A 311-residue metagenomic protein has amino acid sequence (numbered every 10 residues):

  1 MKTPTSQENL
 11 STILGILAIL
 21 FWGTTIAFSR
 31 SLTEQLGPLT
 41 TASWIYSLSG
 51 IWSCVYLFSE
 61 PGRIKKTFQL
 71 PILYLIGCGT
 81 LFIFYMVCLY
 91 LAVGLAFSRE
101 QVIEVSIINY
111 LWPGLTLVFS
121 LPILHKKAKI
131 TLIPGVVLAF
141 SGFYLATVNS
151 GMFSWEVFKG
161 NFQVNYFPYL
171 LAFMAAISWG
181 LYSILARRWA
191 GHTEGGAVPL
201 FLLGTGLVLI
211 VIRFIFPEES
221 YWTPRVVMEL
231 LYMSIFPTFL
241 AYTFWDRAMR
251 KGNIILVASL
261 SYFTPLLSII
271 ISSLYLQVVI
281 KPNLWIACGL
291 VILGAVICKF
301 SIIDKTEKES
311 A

Functional and structural regions predicted by a protein language model:
M1-I45, S49, F84, C88 (+3 more regions): Glycine-/small-residue-enriched transmembrane alpha-helix faces in small-molecule transporters and effluxers
N9-L14, L39-F58, I72-G77, P134-Y144 (+4 more regions): Hydrophobic alpha-helical transmembrane segments of multi-pass integral membrane proteins, especially transporters
L20-G23, A27, C54, G79 (+10 more regions): Hydrophobic/small/kink-forming positions within alpha-helical transmembrane segments of polytopic membrane proteins
F21-L36, V87-E100, I108, L181-H192 (+2 more regions): Juxtamembrane C-cap of transmembrane helices in multi-pass membrane transport proteins
T25-I26, P61-I103, L145, S234-G252: Specific transmembrane alpha-helical segments of multi-pass solute transporters/efflux pumps, especially DMT/EamA
L32, T41, I45, A92 (+7 more regions): Hydrophobic/aromatic residues within transmembrane alpha-helices of multi-pass small-molecule transporters
T40-I51, Y90-H125, I254-S273: Specific alpha-helical transmembrane segments that line the substrate/conduction pathway and gating interfaces
S53, A128-G151, Y262, I271 (+1 more regions): Hydrophobic transmembrane alpha-helices of multi-pass small-molecule transport proteins
